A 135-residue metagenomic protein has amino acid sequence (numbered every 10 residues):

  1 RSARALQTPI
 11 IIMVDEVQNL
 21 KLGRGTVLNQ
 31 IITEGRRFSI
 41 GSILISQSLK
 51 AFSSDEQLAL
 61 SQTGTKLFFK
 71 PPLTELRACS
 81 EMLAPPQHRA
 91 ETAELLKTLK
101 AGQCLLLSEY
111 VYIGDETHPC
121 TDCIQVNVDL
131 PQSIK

Functional and structural regions predicted by a protein language model:
R1-E94: Conserved P-loop NTPase motor cores
K97-K135: Conserved P-loop NTPase motor module
